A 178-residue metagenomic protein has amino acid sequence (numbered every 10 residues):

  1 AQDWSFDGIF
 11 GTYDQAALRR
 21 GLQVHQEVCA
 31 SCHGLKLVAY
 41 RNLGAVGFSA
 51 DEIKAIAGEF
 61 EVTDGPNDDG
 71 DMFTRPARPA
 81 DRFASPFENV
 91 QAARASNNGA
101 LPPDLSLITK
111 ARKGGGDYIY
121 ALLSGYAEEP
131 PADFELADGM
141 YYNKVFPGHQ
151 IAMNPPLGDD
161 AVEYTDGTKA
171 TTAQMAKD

Functional and structural regions predicted by a protein language model:
A1-Q23, G34-I53, G167: Electrostatic cytochrome c docking/interface patches
Q2-I9, D81, S85-E88, D159-Y164: Short, contiguous pre-domain boundary segments
G8-G11, D104-T109, E163-T168: Second-shell loop/turn segments in exported
D14-A17, H25, L101, G115-I119 (+1 more regions): Stable alpha-helical elements in mature extracytoplasmic
Q23-L35, A84-V90, L101-K110, Y118 (+1 more regions): C-type cytochrome heme c attachment motif
L43-P102: Structured domain cores in non-transmembrane regions
A100-F134, D138-M140: Acidic, glycine-rich loop-and-strand cores that form catalytic or ligand-binding grooves in diverse globular domains
M153-K177: Extended, hydrophilic extramembrane loops/domains of integral membrane proteins
